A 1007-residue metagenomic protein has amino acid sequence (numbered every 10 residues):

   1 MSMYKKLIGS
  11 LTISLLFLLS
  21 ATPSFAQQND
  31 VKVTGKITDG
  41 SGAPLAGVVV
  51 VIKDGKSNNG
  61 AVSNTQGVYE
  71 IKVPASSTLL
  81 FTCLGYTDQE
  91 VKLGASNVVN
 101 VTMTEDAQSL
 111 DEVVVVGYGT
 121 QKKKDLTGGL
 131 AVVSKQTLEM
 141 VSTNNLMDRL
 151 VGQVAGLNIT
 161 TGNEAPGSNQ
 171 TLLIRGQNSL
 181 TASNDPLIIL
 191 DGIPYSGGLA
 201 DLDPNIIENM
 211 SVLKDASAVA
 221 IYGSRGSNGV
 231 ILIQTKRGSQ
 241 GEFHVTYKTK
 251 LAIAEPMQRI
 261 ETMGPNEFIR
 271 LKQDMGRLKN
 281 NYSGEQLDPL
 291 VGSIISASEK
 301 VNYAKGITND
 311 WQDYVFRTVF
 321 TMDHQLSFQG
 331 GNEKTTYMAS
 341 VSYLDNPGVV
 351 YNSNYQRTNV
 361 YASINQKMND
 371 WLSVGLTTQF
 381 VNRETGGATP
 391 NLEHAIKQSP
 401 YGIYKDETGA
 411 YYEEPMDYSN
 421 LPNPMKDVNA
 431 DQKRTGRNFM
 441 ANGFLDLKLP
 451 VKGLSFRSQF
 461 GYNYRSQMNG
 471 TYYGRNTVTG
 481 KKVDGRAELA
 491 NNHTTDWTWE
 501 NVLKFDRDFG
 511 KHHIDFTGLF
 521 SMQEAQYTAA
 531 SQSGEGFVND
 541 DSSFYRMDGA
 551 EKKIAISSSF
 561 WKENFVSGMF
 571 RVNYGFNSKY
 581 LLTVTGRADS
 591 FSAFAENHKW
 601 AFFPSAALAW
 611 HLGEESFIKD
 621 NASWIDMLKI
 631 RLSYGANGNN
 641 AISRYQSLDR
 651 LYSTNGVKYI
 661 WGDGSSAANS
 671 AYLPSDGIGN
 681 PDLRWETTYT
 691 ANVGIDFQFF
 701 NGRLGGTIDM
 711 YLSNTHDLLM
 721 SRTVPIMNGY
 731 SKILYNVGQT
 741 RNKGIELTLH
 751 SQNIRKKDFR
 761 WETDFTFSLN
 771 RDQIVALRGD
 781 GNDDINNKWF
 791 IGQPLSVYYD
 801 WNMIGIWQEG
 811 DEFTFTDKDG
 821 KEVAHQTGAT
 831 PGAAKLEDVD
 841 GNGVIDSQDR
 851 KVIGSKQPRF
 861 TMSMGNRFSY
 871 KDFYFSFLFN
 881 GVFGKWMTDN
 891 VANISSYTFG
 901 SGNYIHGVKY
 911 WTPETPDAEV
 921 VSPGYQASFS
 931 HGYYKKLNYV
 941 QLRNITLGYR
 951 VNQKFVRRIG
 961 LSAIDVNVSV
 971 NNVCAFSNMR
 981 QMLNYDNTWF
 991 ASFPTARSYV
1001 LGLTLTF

Functional and structural regions predicted by a protein language model:
M1-Y361, Q366, S373-Q379, Y412 (+7 more regions): Short, small/polar-rich motifs associated with maturation and membrane association, primarily at protein termini
G238-F243, E333-K334, W371, L449-S455 (+8 more regions): Short loop/turn motifs that connect adjacent beta-strands in outer-membrane beta-barrel proteins
T246-A304, Q646-S647, K658-Y659, Y735 (+2 more regions): Conserved small-residue
P256, N302-S342, N346-S353, N359-N438 (+9 more regions): Flexible loop and strand-edge segments within Gram-negative outer membrane beta-barrel domains
N266-G306, H394-M425, G470-A487, T528-I556 (+6 more regions): Surface-exposed loop/turn segments flanking beta-strands in extracellular/periplasmic regions
I295-Q329, K334-L344, A410-L449, E551-R571 (+7 more regions): Outer-membrane beta-barrel transmembrane strand signature
E299, Q398-S399, Y418, A550 (+2 more regions): Extracytoplasmic gating/loop element in the C-terminal half of outer-membrane beta-barrel translocons and assembly
G348-N359, N365, G375, Q379-E393 (+6 more regions): Small-side-chain secondary-structure face that scaffolds active or pore-lining regions
